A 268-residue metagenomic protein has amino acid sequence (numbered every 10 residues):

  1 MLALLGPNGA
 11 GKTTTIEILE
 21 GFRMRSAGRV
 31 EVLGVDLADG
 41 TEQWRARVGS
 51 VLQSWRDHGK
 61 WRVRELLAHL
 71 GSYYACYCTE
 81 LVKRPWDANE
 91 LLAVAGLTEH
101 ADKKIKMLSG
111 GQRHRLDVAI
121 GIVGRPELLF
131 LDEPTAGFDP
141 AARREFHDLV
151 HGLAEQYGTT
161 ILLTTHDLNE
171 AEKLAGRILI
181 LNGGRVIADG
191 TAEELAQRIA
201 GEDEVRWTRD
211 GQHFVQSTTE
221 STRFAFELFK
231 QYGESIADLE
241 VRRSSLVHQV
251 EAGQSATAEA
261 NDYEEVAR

Functional and structural regions predicted by a protein language model:
E20: Helix-to-loop junction immediately C-terminal to a conserved catalytic motif
A68, S72-A75, V82-H100: Conserved ABC ATPase "signature" region
L129-D132: Catalytic Walker B motif of ABC-type/P-loop ATPase nucleotide-binding domains
R144-Y157: Helical segment within the ABC ATPase nucleotide-binding domain
D189-G190: ABC ATPase "signature
E194-R268: Short, charged/small-residue-rich alpha-helical element at the C-terminal edge of ABC transporter nucleotide-binding
